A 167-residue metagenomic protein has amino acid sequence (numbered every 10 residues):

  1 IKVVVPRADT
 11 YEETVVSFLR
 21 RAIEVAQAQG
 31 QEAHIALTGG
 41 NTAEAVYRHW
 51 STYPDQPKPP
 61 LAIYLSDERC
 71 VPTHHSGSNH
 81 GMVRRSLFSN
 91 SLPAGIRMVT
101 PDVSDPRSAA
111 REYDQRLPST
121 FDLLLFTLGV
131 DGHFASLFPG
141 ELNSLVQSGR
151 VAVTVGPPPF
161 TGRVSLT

Functional and structural regions predicted by a protein language model:
I1-I35, R107: N-terminal glycine-/serine-/threonine-rich phosphate-binding loop
V16-Q27, Y47, S51, R84-F88 (+1 more regions): Generic structural signal for well-ordered alpha-helical scaffold segments
H34-T38, A62-L65: Short, conserved beta-strand segments within well-ordered enzyme catalytic domains that often line or immediately flank
L37-T42, F126-V130: Glycine-rich beta-strand-to-loop/alpha-helix junction loops that act as flexible
V46-R48, H75, F134-F138: Short glycine-/acidic-enriched loop or helix-start segments at secondary-structure transitions that form or flank
H49-K58, G81-R85, P139-S148: A glycine- and small-aliphatic-rich helix-loop capping segment at beta-alpha/alpha-beta transitions that lines
K58-L125: Ligand-binding beta-strand-loop-alpha-helix segment within the catalytic cores of soluble metabolic enzymes
L124-F126, V130-T167: Class I SAM-dependent methyltransferase SAM-binding "motif I" and its flanking Rossmann-like core
